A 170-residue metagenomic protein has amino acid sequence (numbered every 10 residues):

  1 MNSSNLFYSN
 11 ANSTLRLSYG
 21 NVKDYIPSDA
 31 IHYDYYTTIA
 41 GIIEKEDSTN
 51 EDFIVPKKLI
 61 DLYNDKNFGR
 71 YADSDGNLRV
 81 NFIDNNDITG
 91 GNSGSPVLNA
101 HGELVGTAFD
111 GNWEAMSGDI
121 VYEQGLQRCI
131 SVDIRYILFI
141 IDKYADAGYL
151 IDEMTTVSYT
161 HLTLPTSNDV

Functional and structural regions predicted by a protein language model:
M1-G91, L98-S158: Serine endopeptidase catalytic core focused on the charge-relay Asp
T160-T166: Conserved small/polar residues in nucleotide/adenosyl-binding loops
